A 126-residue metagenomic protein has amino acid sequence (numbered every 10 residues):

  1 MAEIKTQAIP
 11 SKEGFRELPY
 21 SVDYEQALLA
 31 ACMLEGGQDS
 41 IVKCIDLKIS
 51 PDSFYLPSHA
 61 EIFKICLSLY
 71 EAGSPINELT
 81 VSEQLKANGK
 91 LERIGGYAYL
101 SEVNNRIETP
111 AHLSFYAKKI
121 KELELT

Functional and structural regions predicted by a protein language model:
M1-L123: Noncatalytic partner-interaction/assembly domains of nucleic-acid and motor enzyme complexes, especially the accessory
